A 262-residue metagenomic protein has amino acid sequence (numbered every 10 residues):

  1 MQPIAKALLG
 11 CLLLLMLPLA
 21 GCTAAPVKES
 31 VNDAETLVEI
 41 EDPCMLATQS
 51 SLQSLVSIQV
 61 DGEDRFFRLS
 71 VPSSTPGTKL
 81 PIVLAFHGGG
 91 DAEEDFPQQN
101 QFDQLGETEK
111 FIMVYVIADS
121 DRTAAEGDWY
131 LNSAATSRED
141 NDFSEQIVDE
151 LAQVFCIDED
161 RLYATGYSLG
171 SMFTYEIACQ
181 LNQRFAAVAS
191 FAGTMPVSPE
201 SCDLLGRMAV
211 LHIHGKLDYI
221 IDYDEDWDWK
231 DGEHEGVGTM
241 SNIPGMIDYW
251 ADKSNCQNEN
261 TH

Functional and structural regions predicted by a protein language model:
M1-V27: Hydrophobic alpha-helical segments
C22, P26-I82, T136, T165-M195 (+1 more regions): A domain-start/cap signature at the N-terminus of enzymes
Q53, I58-V71, T75-Y163, F173-E176 (+2 more regions): Serine-hydrolase catalytic machinery in alpha/beta-hydrolase-like enzymes
P97-D103, T194-C202: Alpha-helical scaffolding within the catalytic cores of extracellular/periplasmic polymer-degrading hydrolases
L205-V210: Short, proline-enriched alpha-helix->beta-strand connector loops that line the catalytic pocket of alpha/beta-hydrolase
H212-H214: Short beta-strand/loop motif that positions the catalytic acidic residue of the alpha/beta-hydrolase fold
D218-I221: Acidic catalytic loop of the alpha/beta-hydrolase fold
G236-H262: Acidic, glycine-rich loop-and-strand cores that form catalytic or ligand-binding grooves in diverse globular domains
